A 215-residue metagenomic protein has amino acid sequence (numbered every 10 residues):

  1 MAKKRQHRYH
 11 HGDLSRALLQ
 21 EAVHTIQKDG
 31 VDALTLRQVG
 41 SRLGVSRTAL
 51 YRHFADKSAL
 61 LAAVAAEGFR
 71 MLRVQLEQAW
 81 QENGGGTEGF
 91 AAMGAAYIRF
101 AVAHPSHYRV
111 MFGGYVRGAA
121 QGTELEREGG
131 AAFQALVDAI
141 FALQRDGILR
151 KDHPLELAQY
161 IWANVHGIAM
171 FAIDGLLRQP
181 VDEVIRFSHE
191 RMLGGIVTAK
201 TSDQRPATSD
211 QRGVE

Functional and structural regions predicted by a protein language model:
M1-D13, N83, K200-E215: N-terminal intrinsically disordered/low-complexity leader segments
D13, A17-H24, K28-D29, R42 (+9 more regions): Alpha-helical structural segments
I26-L34, P105: Short helix/strand-capping hinge loops at secondary-structure junctions that flank key functional elements
L34-S41, L50: Append "Primarily bacterial transcriptional regulators
L43, H53-F54: Core residues of bacterial helix-turn-helix
T87-V102, S106, L155, Q159 (+3 more regions): Amphipathic alpha-helical segments that line or abut small-molecule/effector binding pockets and mediate allosteric
G113, A119-E126, G130, Q144-R191 (+2 more regions): Hydrophobic/aromatic-rich alpha-helical bundle segments in the mid-to-C-terminal region
